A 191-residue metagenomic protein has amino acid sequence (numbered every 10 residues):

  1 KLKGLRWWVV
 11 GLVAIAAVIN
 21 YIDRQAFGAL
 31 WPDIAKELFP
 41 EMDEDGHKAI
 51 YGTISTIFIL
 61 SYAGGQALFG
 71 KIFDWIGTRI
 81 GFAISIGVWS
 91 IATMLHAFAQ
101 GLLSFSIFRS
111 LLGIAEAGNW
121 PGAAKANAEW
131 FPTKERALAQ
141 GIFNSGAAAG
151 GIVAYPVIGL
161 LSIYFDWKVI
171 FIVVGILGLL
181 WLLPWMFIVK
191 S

Functional and structural regions predicted by a protein language model:
W8-P40: Extracytoplasmic
Q25, I59-A67, A117, G151-I152: Residue-level signature of mid-helix packing/kink "hotspots" within the transmembrane helices of 12-pass Major
L30-G64: Extracellular/periplasmic helix-loop-helix junction of adjacent transmembrane segments in MFS-like secondary
F39, G77, F98-S104, P132 (+1 more regions): Helix-breaking motifs and short loop linkers at transmembrane-helix boundaries and internal kinks in secondary membrane
G64-L103: Conserved MFS/SLC helix-loop-helix module at the cytosolic interface between two early adjacent transmembrane helices
A92-H96, L112, W185: MFS-fold secondary transporters
F108-A148: Cytoplasmic helix-loop-helix junction between adjacent transmembrane helices in 12-TM secondary transporters
F143-K190: Helix-loop-helix hairpin linking two adjacent transmembrane segments in secondary transporters
